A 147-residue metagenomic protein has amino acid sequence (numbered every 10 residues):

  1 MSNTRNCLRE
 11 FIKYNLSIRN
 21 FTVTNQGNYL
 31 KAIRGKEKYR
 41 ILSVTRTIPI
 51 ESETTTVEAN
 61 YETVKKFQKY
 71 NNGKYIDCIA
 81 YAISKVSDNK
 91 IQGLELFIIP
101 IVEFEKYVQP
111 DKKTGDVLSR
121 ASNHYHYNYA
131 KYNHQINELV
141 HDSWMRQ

Functional and structural regions predicted by a protein language model:
M1-Y29, I33-Y39, S43-Q147: Nucleic-acid endonuclease domains
